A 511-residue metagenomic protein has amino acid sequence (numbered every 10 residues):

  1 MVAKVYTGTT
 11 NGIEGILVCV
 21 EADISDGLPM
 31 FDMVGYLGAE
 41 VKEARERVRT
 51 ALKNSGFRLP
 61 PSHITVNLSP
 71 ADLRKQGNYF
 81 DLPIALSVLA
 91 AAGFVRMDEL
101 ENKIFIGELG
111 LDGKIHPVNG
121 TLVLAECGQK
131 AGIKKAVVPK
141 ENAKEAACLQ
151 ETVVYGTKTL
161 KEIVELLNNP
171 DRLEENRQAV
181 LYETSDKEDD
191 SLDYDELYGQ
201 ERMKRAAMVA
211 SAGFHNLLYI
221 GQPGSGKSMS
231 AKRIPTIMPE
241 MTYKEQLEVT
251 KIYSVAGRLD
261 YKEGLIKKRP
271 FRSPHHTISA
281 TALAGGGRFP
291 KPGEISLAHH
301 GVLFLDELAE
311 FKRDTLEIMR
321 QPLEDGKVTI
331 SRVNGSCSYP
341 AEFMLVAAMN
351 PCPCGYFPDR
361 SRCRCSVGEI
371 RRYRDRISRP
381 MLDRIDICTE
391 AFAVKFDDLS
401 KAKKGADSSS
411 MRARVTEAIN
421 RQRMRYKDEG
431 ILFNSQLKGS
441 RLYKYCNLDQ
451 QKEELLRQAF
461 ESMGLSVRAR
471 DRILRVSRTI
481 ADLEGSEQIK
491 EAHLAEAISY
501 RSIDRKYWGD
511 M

Functional and structural regions predicted by a protein language model:
M1-L218, S225, I266, R470 (+3 more regions): Peripheral, non-AAA+ core regions of ATP-driven protein-machinery
V18-I24, L283, D386-E390: Short beta-strand elements
L37-R45, P60, N67-G77, F289-P290 (+1 more regions): Basic, amphipathic alpha-helical bundle interface domains used for macromolecular binding and assembly
D112, L305-K312, G355: Catalytic P-loop NTPase motifs of RecA-like helicase/translocase cores
D171-V209, G213, E240-I295: P-loop NTPase nucleotide-binding/switch module
Y219-D260, D325: Walker A/P-loop
H300, D306-L308, I318: Walker B catalytic acidic pair
